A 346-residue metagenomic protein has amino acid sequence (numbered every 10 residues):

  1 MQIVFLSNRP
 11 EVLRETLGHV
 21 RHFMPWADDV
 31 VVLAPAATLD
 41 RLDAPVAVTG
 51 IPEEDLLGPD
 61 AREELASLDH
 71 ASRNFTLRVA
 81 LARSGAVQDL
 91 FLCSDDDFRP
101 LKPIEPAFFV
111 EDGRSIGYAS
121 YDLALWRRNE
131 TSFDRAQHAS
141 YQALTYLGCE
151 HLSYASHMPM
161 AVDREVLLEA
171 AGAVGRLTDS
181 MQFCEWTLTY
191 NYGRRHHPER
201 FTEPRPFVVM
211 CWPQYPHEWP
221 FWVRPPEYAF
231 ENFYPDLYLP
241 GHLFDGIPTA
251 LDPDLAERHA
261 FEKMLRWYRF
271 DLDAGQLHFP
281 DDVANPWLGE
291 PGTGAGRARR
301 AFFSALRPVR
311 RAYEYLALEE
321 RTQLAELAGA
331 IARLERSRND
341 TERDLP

Functional and structural regions predicted by a protein language model:
M1-E11: N-proximal low-complexity "stem/linker" segments adjacent to membrane-targeting elements
P10-F23: Short, well-formed alpha-helical segments that are part of the catalytic scaffolds of diverse glycosyltransferases
P35-A86: Active-site-proximal specificity loops/subdomain of glycosyltransferases
Q88-R99: Short beta-strand-to-loop acidic/aromatic patch adjacent to the donor-nucleotide binding site
D97, V283-P346: Boundary detector for helix-to-coil junctions that initiate low-complexity/charged tails
K102-T131: Conserved donor-nucleotide/metal-binding helix-loop-beta segment in metal-dependent transferases, i.e., the alpha-helix
R135-F230: Catalytic core and acceptor-binding pocket of nucleotide-sugar-dependent glycosyltransferases
Y190-V283, L288-G289: PAPS-dependent sulfotransferase catalytic core
